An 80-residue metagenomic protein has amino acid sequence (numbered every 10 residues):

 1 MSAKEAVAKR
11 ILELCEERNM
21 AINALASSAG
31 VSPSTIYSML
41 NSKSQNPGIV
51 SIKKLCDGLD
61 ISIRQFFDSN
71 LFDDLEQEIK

Functional and structural regions predicted by a protein language model:
M1-A21: A short, Lys/Arg-rich alpha-helix, primarily the initiator
L14, S28, M39, S69: Residues in the recognition helix of alpha-helical DNA-binding motifs
C15, A26, C56: The alpha-helix within a helix-turn-helix
G30-N46: Recognition helix of helix-turn-helix/homeodomain-like DNA-binding domains that insert into the DNA major groove
S38, F67-K80: Short, charged recognition helix plus adjacent turn of helix-turn-helix-like nucleic-acid-binding domains
K43-D57: Short, basic-rich loop-to-helix N-cap that marks the start of a DNA-contacting helix
